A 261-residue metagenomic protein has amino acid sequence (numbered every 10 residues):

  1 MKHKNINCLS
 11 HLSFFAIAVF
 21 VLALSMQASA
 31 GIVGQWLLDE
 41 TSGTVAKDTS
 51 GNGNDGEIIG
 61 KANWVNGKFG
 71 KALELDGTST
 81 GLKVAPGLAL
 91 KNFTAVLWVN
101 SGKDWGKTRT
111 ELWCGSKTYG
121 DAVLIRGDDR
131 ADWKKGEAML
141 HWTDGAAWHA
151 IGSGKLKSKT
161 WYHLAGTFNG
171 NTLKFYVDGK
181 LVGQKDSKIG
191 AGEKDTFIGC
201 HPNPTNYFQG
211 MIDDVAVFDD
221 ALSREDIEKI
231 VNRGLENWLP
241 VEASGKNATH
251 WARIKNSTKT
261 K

Functional and structural regions predicted by a protein language model:
M1-F14, K259: N-terminal secretory signal peptides that target proteins for export/translocation
K2, V19-T78, E228-K261: Extracytoplasmic low-complexity segments
V33, L37, T41-A46, D76-M139 (+7 more regions): Extracellular glycan-recognition modules
G51, K185-K188: Residue-level structural signal for beta-strand termini and adjacent loop
T143-A146, G183-K185, G192-D213: Extracellular glycan-interaction patches encoded by glycine-rich segments
